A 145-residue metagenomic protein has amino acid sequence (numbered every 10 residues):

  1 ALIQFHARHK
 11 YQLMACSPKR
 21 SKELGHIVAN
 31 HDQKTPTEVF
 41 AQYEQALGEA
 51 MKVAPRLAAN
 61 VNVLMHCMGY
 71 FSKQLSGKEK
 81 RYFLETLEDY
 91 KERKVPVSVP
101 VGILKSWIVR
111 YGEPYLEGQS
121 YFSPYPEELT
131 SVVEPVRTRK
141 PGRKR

Functional and structural regions predicted by a protein language model:
A1-R145: Acidic, Ser/Pro/Thr-rich low-complexity regulatory regions and the short amphipathic helical interaction modules they
